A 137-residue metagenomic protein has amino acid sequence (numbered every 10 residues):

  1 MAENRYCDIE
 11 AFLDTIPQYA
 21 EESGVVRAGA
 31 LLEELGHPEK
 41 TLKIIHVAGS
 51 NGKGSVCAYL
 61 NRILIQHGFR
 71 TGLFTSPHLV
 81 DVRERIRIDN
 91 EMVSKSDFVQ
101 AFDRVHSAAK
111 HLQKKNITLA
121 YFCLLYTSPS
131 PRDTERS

Functional and structural regions predicted by a protein language model:
M1-G49, V56-H67, F74, K110-K114: Short functional linear segments
R5, A20-S23, N90-D97, T118 (+1 more regions): Catalytic cores of large soluble enzymes that bind and process phosphate-bearing ligands
E33, K40-L42, P77-V80, E84-I86 (+2 more regions): Flexible, active-site-adjacent loop/turn segments at secondary-structure boundaries
N51-K53, H78-L79: Short active-site-proximal "capping" loops at secondary-structure junctions
Y59-S107: N-terminal phosphate/diphosphate-binding loop that engages ATP/GTP or pyrophosphate donors across diverse enzyme folds
R104-F122: ATP-dependent adenylate-handling ligase core
L125: Short, basic/aromatic recognition patches that contact phosphate-bearing ligands
P129-S137: Single conserved hydrophobic/aromatic residue that forms the stacking wall/gate of nucleotide- or nucleobase-binding
